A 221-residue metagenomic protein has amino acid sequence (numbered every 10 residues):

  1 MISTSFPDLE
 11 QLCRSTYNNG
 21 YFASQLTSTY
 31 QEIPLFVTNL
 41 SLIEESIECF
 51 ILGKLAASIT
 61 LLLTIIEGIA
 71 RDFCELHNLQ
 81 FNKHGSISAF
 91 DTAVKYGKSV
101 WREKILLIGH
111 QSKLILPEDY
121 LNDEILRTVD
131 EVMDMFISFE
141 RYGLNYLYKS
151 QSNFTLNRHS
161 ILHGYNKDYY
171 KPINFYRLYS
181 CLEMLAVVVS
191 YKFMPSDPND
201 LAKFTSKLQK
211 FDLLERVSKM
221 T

Functional and structural regions predicted by a protein language model:
M1-A56: Charged alpha-helical initiation segments
A56-T60, T64-M220: Amphipathic, oligomerization/interface secondary-structure segments
